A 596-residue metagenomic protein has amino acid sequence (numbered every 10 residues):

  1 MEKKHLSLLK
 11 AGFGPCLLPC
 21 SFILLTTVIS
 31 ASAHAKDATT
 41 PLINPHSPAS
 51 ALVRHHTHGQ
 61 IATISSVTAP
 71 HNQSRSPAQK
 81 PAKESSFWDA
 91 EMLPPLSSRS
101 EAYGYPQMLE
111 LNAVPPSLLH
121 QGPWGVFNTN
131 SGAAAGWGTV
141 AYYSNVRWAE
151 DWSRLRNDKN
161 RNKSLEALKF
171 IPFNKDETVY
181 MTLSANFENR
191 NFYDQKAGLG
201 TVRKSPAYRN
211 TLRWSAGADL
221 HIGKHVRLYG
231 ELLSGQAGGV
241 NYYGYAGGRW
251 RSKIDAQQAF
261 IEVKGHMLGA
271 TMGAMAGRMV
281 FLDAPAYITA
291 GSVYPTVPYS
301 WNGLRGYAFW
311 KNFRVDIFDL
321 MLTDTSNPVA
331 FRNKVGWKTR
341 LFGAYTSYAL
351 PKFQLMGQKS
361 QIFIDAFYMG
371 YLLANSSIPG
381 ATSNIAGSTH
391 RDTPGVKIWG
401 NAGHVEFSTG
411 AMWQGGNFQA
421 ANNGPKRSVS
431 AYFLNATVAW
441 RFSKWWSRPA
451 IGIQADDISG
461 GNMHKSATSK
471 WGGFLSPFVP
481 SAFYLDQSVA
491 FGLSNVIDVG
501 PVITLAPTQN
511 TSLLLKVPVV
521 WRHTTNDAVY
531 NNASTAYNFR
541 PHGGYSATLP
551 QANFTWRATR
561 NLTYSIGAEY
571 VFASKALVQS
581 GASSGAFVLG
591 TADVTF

Functional and structural regions predicted by a protein language model:
E2, A31-K204, G217, I451: N-terminal periplasmic/intermembrane-space "pro-region" immediately following the signal or transit peptide
P15-V28: Bacterial N-terminal signal peptides
S131-N162, N384, G416-A506, N510-F539: Extracellular/periplasmic loop regions
K169, A185, W214-L220, Q258-V263 (+9 more regions): Residues on the lipid-exposed face of transmembrane beta-strands in outer-membrane beta-barrel proteins
F187-Q195, L232-G238, R278-L282, W310-N312 (+9 more regions): Transmembrane beta-strands of outer-membrane beta-barrel pores
Y193-L212, L220-G269, Y287-A290, P328 (+4 more regions): Surface-exposed loop and membrane-interface regions of Gram-negative outer-membrane beta-barrel proteins
M267-A274, Y287-I288, S292-K465, A506 (+3 more regions): Signature for the C-terminal beta-barrel architecture of outer-membrane proteins
T559-T591, T595: Predominantly the C-terminal beta-signal and adjacent terminal strand-loop region of outer-membrane beta-barrel
